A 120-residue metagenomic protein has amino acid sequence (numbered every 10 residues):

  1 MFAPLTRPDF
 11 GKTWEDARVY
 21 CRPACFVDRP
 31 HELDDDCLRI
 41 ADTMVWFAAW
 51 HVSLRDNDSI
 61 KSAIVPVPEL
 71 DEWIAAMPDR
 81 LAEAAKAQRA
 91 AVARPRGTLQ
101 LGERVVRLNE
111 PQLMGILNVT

Functional and structural regions predicted by a protein language model:
M1-T98: N-terminal accessory interaction module
T43, V105-N109: Solvent-exposed alpha-helices and their adjacent loops that cap or buttress functional pockets in soluble metabolic
F47, Q112-M114: A common structural microfeature
L101: Glycine/alanine-rich phosphate-binding loops at beta-alpha junctions
L108-Q112, T120: N-terminal loops that bind phosphate or other acidic moieties and the adjacent beta-alpha structural core
L117: Conserved, mostly hydrophobic/aromatic
